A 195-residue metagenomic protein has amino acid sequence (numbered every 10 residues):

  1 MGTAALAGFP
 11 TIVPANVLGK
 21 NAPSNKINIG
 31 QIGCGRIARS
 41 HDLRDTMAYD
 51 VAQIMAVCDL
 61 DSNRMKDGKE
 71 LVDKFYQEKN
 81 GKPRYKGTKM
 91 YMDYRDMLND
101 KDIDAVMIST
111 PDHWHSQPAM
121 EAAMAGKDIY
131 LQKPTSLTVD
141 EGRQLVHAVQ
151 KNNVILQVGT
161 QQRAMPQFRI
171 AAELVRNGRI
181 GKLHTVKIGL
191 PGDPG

Functional and structural regions predicted by a protein language model:
M1-D128, D140-I155: N-terminal glycine-/serine-/threonine-rich beta1-alpha1-beta2 phosphate-ribose binding loop of Rossmann-like
D128-Y130, T135-G195: A contiguous active-site-proximal alpha/beta segment in oxidoreductase catalytic domains
